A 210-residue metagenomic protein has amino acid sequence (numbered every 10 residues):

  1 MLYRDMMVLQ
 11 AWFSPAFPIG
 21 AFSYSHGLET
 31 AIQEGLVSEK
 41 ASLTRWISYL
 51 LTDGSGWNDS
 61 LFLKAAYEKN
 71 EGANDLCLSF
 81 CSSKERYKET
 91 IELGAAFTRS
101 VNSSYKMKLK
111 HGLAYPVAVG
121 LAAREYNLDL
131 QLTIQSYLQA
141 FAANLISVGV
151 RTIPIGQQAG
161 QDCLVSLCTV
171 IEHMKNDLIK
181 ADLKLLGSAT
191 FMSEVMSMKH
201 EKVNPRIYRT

Functional and structural regions predicted by a protein language model:
M1-Q10, D75-F80, N127-L130: Glycine/charged-rich beta-loop-alpha catalytic/anionic-binding loops adjacent to active sites
R4-K69: Glycine/small-residue-rich interface belts in oligomeric ring/scaffold proteins and their assembly partners
P18-S23, S55, D59-F62, E85-L93 (+7 more regions): Short, contiguous, pocket-lining structural segments that sit at or immediately flank catalytic/ligand-binding sites
A31-K40, S104-M107, N127-T133, T152-A159: Inter-helical turn/loop segments and adjacent helix faces that build the functional surface of alpha-helical bundle
F62, A66-K108: Ordered, amphipathic secondary-structure segments that act as subunit-interaction surfaces in large macromolecular
Y115-Q157: A contiguous pocket-lining binding segment that forms or flanks enzyme active sites
A140-T210: C-terminal auxiliary extensions adjacent to catalytic cores
